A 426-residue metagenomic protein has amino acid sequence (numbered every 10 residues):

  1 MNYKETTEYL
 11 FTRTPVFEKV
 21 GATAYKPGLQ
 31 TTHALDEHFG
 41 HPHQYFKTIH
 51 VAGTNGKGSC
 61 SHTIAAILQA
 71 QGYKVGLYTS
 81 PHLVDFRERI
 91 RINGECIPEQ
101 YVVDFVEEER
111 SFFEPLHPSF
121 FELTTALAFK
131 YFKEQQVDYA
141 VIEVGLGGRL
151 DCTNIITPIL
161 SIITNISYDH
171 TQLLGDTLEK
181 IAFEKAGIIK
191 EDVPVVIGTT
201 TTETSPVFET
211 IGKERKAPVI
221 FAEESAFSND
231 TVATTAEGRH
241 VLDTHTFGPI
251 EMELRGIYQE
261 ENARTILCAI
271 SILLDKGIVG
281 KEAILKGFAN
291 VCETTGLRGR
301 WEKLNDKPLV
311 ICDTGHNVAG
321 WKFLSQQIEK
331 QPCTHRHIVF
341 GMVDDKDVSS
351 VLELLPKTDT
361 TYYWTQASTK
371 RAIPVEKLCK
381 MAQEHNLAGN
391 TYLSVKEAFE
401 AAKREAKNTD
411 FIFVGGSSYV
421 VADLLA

Functional and structural regions predicted by a protein language model:
M1-G53, C60-H62, A66-Q71: Short functional linear segments
A22-L29, H33-E37, H41-Q44, A70-I156 (+2 more regions): ATP-dependent carboxylate-amine ligase catalytic core
I64, R149-I159, L425-A426: Short Gly/Thr/Asp-enriched flexible loops that form oxyanion-binding sites at enzyme active sites
Y78, P194-T199, I338-F340, T360-S368: Short internal beta-strands
E134, Y139-V144, C152-I162, I166-H170 (+2 more regions): Nucleotide phosphate-binding/pyrophosphate-handling subdomain across enzymes that bind or process nucleotide phosphates
A140-E143, L160-P249, A263, L267-E282: Acidic, Mg2+-coordinating active-site environments of NTP-dependent enzymes
T201-E209, E214-I220, A236, L309-V310 (+2 more regions): C-terminal helical cap/extension that packs against the catalytic core of soluble nucleotide-cofactor enzymes
S417: Active-site-proximal loop/hinge segments that shape catalytic or ion-binding/gating pockets
